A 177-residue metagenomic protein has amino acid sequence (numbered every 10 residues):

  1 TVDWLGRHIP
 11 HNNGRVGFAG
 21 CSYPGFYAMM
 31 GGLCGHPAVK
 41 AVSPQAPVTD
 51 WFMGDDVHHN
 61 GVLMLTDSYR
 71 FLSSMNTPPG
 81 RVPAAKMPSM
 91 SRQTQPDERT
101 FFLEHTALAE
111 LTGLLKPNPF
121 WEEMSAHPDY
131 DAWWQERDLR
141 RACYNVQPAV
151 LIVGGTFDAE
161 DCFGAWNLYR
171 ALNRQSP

Functional and structural regions predicted by a protein language model:
T1-G14: Conserved acidic catalytic loop of the alpha/beta-hydrolase fold
W4, A19, Y23-Q95, G154-A159 (+1 more regions): A catalytic-pocket lid/entrance helix-loop region that shapes and gates access to the active site across common
W4, H127, A132-E136, R140-N145: Active-site neighborhood of glycoside hydrolase catalytic domains
G14-R15, P148-A149: Short coil/turn segments at beta-strand junctions that form active-site/ligand-binding loops
V82-Q135: Alpha/beta-hydrolase
V146, I152-G154: Short beta-strand/loop motif that positions the catalytic acidic residue of the alpha/beta-hydrolase fold
A159-W166: Conserved alpha/beta-hydrolase "acid-adjacent" motif
N167-R174: N-terminal cap/lid subdomain of alpha/beta-hydrolase-fold enzymes
